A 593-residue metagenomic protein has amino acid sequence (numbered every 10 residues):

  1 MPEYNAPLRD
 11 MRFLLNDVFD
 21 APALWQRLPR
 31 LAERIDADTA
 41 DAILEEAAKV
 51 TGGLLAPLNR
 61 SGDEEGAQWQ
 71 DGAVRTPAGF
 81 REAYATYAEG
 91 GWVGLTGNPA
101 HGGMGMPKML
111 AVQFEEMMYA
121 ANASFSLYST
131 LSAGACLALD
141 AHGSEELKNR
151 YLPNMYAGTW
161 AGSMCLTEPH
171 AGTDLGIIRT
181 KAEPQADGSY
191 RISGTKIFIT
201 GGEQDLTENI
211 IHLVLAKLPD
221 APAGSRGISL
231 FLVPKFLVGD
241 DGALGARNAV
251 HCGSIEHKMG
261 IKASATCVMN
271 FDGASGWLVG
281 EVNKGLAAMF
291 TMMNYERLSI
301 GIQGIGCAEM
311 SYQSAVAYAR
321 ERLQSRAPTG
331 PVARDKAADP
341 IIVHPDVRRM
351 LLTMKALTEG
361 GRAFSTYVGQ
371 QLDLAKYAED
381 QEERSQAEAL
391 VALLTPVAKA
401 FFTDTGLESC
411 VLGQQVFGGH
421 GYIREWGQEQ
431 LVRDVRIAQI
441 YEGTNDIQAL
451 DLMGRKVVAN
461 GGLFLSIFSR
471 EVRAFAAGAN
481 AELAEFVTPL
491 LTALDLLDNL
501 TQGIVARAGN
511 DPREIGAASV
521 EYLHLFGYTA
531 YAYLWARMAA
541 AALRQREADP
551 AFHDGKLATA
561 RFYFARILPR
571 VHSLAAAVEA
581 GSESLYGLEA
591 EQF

Functional and structural regions predicted by a protein language model:
M1-S126, R150, D373, E583-F593: Amphipathic, small/basic residue-rich leader segments at the start of a protein or domain
P2-N5, F19, G91, P184 (+5 more regions): Alpha-helix capping/hinge segments and adjacent helical runs
A32-R34, E64-T76, A288-S299, Q313-M354 (+4 more regions): Glycine-rich cofactor-pocket loops
F80, L131-S132, G143-Q185, G369-E388 (+3 more regions): Internal maturation/activation junctions in enzymes
H101, A459, F475-F593: C-terminal amphipathic alpha-helical interaction region
A133-A135, S144-L147, T444, L452-L496: A structural-propensity feature for long, helix-poor, extended segments
S189, S193-R247: A short core secondary-structure module
F198-T200, L237-G253, K258, A265-E296 (+2 more regions): A glycine-rich, basic-preceded beta-loop-alpha segment at the flavin cofactor/substrate interface of flavin-utilizing
